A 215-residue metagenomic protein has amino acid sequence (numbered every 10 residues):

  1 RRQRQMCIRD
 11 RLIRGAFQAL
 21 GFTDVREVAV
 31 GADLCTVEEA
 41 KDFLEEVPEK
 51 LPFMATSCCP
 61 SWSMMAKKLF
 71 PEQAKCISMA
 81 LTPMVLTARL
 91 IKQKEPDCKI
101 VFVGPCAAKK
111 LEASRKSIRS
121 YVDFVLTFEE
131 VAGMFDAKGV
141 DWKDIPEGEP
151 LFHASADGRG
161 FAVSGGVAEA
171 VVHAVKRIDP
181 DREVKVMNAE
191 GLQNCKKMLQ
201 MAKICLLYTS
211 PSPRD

Functional and structural regions predicted by a protein language model:
Q3-D10, Y208-D215: Conserved small/polar residues in nucleotide/adenosyl-binding loops
R9-I13, D42-F43, L69-Q73, K116-Y121 (+1 more regions): Short secondary-structure boundary/capping segments
L12-T23, K68, V175-R177: Short helix-loop-beta junction
A19-F43, W62, R89, E190-K197: Short connector loops at secondary-structure junctions
D33-V47, T82-P96, R115: Conserved phosphate-binding catalytic cores of ATP/NTP-utilizing and phosphoryl-transfer enzymes
V37-K41, M65-F70, L111-I118, A137: Short acidic, glycine/serine/threonine-rich loops at helix termini
A107-S210, R214: Redox cofactor-anchoring modules in respiratory/redox and cofactor-processing assemblies
